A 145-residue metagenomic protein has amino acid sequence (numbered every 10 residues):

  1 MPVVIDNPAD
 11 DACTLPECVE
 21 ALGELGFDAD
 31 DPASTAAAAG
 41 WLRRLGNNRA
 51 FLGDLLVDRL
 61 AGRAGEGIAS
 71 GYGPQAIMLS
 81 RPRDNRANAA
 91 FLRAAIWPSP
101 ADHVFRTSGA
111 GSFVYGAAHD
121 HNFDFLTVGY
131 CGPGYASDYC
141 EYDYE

Functional and structural regions predicted by a protein language model:
V4-P100: A short, N-terminal "cap"/entry segment at the start of jelly-roll beta-barrel domains of the cupin/DSBH fold
L52, E66, D102-T107, Y130 (+1 more regions): Generic marker of "main functional regions" within proteins
R59-A61, A94-H121: Conserved short histidine dyad/triad with adjacent acidic residue
A69, P82-R86, A117-D120, L126-G129: A general structural signal for short secondary-structure junctions and capping/turn motifs
H121-E141: Short, conserved beta-strand element in jelly-roll/cupin
D143-E145: Short, flexible helix-coil linker/hinge segments at the edges of structured domains or between repeats
